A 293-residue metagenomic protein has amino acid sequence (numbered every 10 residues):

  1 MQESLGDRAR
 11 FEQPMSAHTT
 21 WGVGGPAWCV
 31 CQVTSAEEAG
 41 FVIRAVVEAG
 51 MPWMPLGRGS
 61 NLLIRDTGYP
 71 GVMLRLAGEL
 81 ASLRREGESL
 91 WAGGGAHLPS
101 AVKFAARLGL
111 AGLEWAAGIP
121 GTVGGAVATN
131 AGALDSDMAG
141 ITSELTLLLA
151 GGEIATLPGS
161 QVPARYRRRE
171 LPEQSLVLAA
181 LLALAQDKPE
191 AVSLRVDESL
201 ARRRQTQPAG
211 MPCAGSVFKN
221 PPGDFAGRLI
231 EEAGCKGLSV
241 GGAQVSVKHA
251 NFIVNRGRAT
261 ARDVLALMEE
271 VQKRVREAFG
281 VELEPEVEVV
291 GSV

Functional and structural regions predicted by a protein language model:
M1-Q2, V42-V46, R195-S199, L267-V271: Short amphipathic alpha-helices in soluble, non-transmembrane regions that often serve as interface/regulatory elements
Q2-V123, V127, A131: Anion-binding (especially nucleotide phosphate/pyrophosphate-binding) glycine-rich loop and adjoining beta-alpha core
A9-F11, T19, V23, L62 (+2 more regions): Phosphate/pyrophosphate- and phosphate-bearing ligand-binding catalytic cores of soluble enzymes
A49, L56-R58, I141, M211-P212 (+1 more regions): Short, basic and Ser/Thr-rich N-terminal targeting/leader segments
P70-V72, S143-L145, L178: Change "...and in nucleic-acid phosphodiester-cleaving endonucleases..." to "...and in nucleic-acid processing enzymes
A81-L83, S143-L147: Short polybasic amphipathic segments
A106, A128-T129, L134-D135, A155 (+2 more regions): Core subunits and conserved enzymes of cellular information-processing and envelope-translocation systems across
D137-A139: Short loop/turn motifs at secondary-structure junctions and domain boundaries
